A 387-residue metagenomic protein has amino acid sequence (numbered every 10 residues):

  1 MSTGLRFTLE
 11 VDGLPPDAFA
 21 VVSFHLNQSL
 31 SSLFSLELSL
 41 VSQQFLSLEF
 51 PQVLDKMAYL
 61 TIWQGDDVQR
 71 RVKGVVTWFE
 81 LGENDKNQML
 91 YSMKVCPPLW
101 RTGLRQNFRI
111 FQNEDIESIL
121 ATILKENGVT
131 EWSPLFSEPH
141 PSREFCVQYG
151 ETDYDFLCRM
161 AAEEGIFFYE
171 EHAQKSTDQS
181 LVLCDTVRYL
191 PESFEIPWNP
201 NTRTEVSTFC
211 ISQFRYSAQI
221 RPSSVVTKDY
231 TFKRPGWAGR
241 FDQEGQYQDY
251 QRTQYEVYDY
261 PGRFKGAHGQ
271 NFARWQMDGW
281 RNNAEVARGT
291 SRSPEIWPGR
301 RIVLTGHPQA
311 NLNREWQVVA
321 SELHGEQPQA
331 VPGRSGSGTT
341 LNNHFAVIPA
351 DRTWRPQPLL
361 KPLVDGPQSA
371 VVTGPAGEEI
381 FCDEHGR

Functional and structural regions predicted by a protein language model:
M1-R387: Amphipathic alpha-helical and helix-coil boundary elements used as assembly and membrane-proximal scaffolds
